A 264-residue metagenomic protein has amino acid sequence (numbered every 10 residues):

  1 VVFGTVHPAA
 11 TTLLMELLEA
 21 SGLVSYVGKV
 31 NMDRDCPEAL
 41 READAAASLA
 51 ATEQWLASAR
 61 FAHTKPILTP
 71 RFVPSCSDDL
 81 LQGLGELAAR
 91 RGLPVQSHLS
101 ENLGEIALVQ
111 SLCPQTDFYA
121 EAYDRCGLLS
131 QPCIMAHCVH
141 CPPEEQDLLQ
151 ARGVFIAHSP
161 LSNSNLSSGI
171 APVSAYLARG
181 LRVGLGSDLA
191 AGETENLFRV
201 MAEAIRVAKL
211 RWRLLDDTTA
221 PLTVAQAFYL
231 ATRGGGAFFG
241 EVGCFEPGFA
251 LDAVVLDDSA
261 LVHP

Functional and structural regions predicted by a protein language model:
V1-P8: Hydrophobic alpha-helical hairpins/lids featuring a short glycine-rich hinge
A9-V139, E144: Metal-coordinating catalytic core of metallo-dependent amide/deamination hydrolases
V30-D33, E101, P160-S164, L189-A191: Short, acidic/turn-prone active-site loops that include or flank metal/cofactor- and phosphate-binding residues
D35-E38, N165-A171, T194-N196: Short, charged, surface-exposed secondary-structure boundary motifs
R125-P132, S174-V262: His/Asp/Glu-enriched, well-ordered alpha-helical/loop segment that forms or immediately abuts the divalent-metal
M135-C138, A157, G184-S187: Active-site neighborhood of phospho(di)ester-bond hydrolases with catalytic His/Asp-centered motifs
C141, E145-V154, S159-N165: Long hydrophobic segments that form regular secondary structure
